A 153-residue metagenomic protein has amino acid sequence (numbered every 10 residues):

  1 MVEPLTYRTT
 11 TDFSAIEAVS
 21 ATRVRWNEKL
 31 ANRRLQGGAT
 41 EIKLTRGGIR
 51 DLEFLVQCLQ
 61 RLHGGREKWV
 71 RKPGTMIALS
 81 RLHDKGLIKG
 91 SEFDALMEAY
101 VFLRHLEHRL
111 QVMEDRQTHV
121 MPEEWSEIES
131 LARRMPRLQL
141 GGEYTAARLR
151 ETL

Functional and structural regions predicted by a protein language model:
M1-L153: A nucleotide- and high-energy phosphate-metabolite-utilizing enzyme signature
